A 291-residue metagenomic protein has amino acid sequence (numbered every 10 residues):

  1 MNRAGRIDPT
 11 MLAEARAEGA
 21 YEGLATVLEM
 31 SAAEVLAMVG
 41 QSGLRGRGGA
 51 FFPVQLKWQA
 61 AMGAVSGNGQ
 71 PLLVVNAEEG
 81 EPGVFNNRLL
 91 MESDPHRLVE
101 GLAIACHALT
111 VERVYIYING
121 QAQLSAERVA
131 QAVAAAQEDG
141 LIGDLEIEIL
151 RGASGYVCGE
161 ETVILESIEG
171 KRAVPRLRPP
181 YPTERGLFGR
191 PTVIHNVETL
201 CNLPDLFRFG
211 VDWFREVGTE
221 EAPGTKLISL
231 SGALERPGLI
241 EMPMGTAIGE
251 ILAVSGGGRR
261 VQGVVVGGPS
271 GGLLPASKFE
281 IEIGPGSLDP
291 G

Functional and structural regions predicted by a protein language model:
M1-S42, V111-I116, G224: Iron-sulfur (Fe-S) cluster-binding modules
A15-E22, N76-N87, P182-L187, S229-L234: Gly-rich Lys/Arg/Thr-decorated short loops/hinges at beta-loop-alpha junctions or inter-strand turns that position
A25-S66, E241, V265-P290: Accessory "access/gating" subregions that flank catalytic or transport cores
E34, R45, Y115-V157, Q262-G286: Small-residue-enriched alpha-helical segments and adjacent helix-cap loops that form tight helix-helix packing
Q41-A61, E81, S154-E166, G170: Conserved phosphate/anionic-ligand binding catalytic regions in large, soluble enzymes, centered on
N68-H96: Glycine-rich phosphate/pyrophosphate-binding loop regions near the starts of catalytic domains
D94-A108: Histidine-anchored nucleotide/phosphate-binding helix
A126-M244, S255-G258: Hydrophobic alpha-helical positions that pack around
